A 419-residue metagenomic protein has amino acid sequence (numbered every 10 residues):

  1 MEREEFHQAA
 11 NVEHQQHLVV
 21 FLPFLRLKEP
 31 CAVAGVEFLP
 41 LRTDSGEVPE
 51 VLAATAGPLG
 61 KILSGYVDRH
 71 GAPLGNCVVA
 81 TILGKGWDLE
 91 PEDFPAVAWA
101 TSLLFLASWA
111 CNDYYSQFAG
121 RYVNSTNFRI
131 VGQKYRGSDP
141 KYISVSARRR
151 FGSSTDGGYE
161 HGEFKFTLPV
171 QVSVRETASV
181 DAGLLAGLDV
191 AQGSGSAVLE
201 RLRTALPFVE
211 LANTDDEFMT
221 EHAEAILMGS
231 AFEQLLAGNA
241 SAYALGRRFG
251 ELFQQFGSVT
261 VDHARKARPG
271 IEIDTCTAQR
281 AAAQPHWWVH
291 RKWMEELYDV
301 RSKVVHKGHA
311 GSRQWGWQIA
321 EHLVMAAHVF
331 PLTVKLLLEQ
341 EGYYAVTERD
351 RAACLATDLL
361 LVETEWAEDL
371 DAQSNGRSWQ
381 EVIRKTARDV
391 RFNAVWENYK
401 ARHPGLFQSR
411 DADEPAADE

Functional and structural regions predicted by a protein language model:
M1-I226, S230, Q234, A240-Y243 (+1 more regions): Charged, non-catalytic interaction/linker regions at domain boundaries that couple catalytic cores to substrate
L227, T277-A278, K303-G308: Short acidic (Asp/Glu) and glycine-rich catalytic loops that position anionic groups and cofactors
F232-W288: Flexible secondary-structure boundary motifs
G246, C276, A282, H286 (+4 more regions): Catalytic core segments in nucleotide and nucleic-acid processing enzymes
G250-V261, V305-I319: Surface-exposed loop-to-helix/strand elements on domain peripheries
A267-G270, R291-D299, A310, L360-L370 (+1 more regions): Short, highly charged low-complexity linear segments
A283-W317: Histidine-centered, metal-coordinating catalytic motifs and their short helical/loop contexts
A401-E419: Long, low-complexity, intrinsically disordered segments
